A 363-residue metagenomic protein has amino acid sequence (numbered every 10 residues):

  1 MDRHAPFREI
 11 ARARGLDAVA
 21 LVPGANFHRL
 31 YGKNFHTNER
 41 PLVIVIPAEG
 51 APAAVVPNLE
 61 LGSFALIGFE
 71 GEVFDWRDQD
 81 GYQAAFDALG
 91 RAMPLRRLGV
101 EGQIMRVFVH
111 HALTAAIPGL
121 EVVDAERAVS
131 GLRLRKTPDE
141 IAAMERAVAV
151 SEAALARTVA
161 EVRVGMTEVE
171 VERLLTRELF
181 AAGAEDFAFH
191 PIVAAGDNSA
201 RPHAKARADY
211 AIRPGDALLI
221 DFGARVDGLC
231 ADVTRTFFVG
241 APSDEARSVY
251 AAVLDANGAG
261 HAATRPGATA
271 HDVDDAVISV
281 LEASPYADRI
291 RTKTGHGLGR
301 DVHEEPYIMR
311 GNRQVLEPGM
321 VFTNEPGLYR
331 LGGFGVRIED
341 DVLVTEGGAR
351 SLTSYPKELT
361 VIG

Functional and structural regions predicted by a protein language model:
M1-G363: Active-site neighborhoods and metal-handling regions in enzymes and metal-associated proteins
